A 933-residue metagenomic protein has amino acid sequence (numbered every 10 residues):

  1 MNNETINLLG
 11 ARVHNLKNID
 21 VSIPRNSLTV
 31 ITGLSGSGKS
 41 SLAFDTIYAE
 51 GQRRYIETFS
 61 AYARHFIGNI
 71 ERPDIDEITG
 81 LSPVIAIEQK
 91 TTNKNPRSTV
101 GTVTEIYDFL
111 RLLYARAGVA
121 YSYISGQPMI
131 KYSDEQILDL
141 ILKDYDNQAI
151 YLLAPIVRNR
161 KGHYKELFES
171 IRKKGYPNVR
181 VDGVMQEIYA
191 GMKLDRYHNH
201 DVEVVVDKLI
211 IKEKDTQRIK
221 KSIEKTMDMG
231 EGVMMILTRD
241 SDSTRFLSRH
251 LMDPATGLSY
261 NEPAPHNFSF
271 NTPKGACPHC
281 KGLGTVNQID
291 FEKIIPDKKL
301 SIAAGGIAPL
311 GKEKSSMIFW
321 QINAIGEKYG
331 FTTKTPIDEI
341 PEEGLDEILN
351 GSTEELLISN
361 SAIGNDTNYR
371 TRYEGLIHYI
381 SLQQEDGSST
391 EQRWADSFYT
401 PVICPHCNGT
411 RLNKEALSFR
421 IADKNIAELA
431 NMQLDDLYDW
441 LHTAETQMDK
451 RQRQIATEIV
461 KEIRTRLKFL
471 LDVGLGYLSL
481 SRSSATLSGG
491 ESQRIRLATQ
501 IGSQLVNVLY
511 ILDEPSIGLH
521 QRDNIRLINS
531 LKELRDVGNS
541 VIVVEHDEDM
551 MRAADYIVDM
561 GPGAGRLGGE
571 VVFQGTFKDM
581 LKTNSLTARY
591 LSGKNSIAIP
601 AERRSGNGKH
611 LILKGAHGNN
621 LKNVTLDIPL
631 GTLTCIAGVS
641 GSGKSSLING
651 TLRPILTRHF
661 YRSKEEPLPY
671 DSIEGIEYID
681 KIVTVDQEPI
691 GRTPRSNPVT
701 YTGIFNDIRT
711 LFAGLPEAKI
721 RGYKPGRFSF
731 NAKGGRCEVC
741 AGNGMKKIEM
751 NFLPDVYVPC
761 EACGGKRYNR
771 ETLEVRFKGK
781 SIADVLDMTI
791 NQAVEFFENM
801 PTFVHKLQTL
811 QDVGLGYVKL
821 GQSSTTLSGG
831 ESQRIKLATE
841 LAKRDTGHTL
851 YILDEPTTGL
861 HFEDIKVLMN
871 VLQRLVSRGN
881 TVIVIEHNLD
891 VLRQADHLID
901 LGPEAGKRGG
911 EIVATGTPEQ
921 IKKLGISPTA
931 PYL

Functional and structural regions predicted by a protein language model:
M1-L933: Conserved phosphate-binding elements of NTP-dependent enzyme cores
